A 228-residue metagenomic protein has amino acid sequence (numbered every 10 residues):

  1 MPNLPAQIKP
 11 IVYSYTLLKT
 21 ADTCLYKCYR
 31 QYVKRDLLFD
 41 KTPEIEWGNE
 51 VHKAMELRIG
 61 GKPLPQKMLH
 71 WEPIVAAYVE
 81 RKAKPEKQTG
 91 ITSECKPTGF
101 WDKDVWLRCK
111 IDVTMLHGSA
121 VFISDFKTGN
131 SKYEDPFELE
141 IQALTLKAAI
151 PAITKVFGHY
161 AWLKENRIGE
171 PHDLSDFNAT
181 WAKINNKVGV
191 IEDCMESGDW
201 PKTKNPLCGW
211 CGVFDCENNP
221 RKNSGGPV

Functional and structural regions predicted by a protein language model:
M1-I8, V12-Y13, C95, K103-W106 (+1 more regions): Metal-dependent nuclease catalytic regions and adjoining charged, substrate-binding loops involved in nucleic-acid end
P10-P63, E94-C95: Nuclease catalytic cores
C24-Y29, V113-G118, N185: Active-site-adjacent bridging/hinge elements
Q31-K34, T42-I45, Q66-L69, K87-K96 (+1 more regions): Short coil/turn segments at secondary-structure boundaries
V33-R35, F126-T128, W162-K164: Short, histidine-centered active-site or binding-site loop motifs used for metal coordination, general acid-base
E44, D135-L139, W181: Short, charged, low-complexity patches
E50, F137-T145: Short amphipathic alpha-helical face segments that pack within enzyme cores and frequently flank/anchor catalytic
A54-F137, A148-H159: Catalytic cores of nuclease domains that cleave nucleic-acid phosphodiester backbones
